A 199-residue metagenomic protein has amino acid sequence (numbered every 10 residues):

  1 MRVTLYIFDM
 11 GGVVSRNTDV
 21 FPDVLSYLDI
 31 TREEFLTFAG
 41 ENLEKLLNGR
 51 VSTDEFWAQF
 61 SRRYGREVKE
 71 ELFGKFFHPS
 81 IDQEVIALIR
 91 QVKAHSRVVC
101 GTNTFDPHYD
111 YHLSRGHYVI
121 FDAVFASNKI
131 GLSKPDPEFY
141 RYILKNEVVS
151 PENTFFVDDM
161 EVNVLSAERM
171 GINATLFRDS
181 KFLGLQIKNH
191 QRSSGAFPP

Functional and structural regions predicted by a protein language model:
M1-G40, R63-R66, R169-M170, D179: Active-site neighborhood of HAD-like aspartate-dependent phosphohydrolases
R2-T4, F105, D110-P199: Asp-based, Mg2+/Mn2+-dependent phosphohydrolase catalytic module
I7-D9, V99-N103: Short beta-strand segments
A39, W57-S61, H108, H112: Hydrophobic alpha-helical core bundles mediating ligand binding, dimerization, or RNAP-core interactions
L46-A87: Metal-dependent phosphoesterase signature
E71-V99, P137, S180: Short, acidic loop-to-helix structural element flanking the phosphoryl-transfer center in phosphate-processing enzymes
